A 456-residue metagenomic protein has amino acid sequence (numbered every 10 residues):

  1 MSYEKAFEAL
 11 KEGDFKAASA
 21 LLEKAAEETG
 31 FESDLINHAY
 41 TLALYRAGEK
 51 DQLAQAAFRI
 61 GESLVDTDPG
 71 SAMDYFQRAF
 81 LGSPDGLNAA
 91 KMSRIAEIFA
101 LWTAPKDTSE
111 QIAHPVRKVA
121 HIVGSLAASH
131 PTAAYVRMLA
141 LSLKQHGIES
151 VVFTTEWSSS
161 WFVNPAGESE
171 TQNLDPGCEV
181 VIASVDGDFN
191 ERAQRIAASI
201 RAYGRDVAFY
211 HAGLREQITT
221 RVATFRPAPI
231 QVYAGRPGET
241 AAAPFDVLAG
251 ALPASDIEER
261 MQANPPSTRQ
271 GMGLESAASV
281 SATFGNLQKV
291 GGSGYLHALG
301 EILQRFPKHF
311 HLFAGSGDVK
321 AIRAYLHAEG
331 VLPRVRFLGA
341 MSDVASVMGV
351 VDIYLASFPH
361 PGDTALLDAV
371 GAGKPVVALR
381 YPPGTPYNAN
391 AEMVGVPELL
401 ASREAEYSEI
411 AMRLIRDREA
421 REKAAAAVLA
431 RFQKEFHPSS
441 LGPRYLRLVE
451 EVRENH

Functional and structural regions predicted by a protein language model:
F76-Q172, P176-C178: N-terminal subdomain of nucleotide-sugar transferases
Q77, L81-A90, R226-P266: Active-site-proximal region of nucleotide-activated glycan assembly enzymes, centered on histidine/acidic-rich loops
T132-S142, D256-A328, R334-F337: Conserved catalytic-core segment of nucleotide-activated headgroup transferases in glycan assembly
R195-A198, Y203, A340-D352, G371: Short acidic alpha-helix that forms the nucleotide-activated donor recognition element in Leloir-type transferases
I200-R215: Short N-terminal targeting/anchoring amphipathic segment
L332-M341, F358: Active-site donor-binding acidic/aromatic loop of nucleotide-activated sugar and phosphosugar transferases involved
I353, S357-E422, A426-F432: Catalytic binding pocket for nucleotide-activated donors in carbohydrate/polymer assembly enzymes
P438-H456: C-terminal alpha-helical cap of glycosyltransferases
